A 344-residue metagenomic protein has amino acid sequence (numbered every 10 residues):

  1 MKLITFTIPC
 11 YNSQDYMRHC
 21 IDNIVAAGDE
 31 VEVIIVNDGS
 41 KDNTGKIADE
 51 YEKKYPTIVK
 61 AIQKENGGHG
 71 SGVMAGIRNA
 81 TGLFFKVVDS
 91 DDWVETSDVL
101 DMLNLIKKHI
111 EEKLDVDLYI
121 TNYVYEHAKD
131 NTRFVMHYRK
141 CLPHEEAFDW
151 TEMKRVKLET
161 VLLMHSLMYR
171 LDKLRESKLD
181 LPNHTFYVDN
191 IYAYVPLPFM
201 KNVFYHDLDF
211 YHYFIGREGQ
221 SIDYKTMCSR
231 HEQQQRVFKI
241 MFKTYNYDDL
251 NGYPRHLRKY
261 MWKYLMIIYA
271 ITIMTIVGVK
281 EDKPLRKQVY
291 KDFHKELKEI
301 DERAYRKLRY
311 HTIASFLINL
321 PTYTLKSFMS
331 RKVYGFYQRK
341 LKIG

Functional and structural regions predicted by a protein language model:
N12-A26: Short, well-formed alpha-helical segments that are part of the catalytic scaffolds of diverse glycosyltransferases
Y16-R18, D42-Y51, Q63, S97: Acidic helix N-cap motif at the loop->helix transition within catalytic regions of sugar-transfer enzymes
N37-I47, G67-G68, D89: A conserved acidic beta->alpha catalytic loop
K64-A80: Glycine-rich, basic loop-to-helix element that forms the pyrophosphate-binding segment of sugar-nucleotide handling
H69, D92-H206, I215-C228: Donor-binding/catalytic cores of nucleotide-activated saccharide and glycerol-phosphate transferases/polymerases
F85: Short aromatic/hydrophobic "clamp" motif used to bind/position activated sugar donors
F210-R217, D223-G252, I268-D301: Catalytic core of nucleotide-sugar-dependent glycosyltransferases
V277-G344: Membrane-interface aromatic/basic loop that binds lipid-linked glycans or pyrophosphate carriers, typified by
